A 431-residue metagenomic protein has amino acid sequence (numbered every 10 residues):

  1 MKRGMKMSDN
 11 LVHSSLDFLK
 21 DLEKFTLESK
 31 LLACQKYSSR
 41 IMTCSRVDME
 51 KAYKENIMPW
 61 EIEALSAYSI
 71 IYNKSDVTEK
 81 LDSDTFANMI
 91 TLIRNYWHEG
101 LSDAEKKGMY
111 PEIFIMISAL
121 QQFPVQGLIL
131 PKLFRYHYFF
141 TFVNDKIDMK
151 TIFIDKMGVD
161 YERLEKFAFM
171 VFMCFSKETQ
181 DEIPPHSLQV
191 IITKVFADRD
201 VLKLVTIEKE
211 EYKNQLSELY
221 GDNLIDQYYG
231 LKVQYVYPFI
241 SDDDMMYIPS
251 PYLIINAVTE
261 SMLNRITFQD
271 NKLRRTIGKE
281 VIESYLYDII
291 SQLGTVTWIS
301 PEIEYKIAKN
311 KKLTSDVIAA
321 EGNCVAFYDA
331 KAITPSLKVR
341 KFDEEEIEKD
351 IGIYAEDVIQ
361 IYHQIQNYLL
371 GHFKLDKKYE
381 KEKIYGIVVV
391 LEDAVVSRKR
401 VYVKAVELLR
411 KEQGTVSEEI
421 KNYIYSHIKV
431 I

Functional and structural regions predicted by a protein language model:
K2-F18, K213-Y228, A308-A326, K331-S336: Long, acidic, intrinsically disordered low-complexity segments
K2-I57, E380-E382, V389-I431: Non-catalytic C-terminal interaction segments of nucleic acid-processing enzymes
L27-K30, L101, F373: Residue-level signal for secondary-structure boundary elements
C34, S39-R40, R46, W60-E63 (+2 more regions): Interfaces and regulatory segments of ATP-dependent nucleotide/adenylate/phosphodiester-chemistry enzymes
S261-I431: Catalytic core segments in nucleotide and nucleic-acid processing enzymes
